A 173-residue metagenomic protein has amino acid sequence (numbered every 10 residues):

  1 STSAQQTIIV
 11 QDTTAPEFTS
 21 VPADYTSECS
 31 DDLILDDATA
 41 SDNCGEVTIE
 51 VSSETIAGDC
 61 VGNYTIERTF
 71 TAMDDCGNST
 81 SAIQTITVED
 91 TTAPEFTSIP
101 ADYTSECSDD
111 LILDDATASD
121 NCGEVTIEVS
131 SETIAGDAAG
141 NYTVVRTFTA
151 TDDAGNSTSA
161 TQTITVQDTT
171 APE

Functional and structural regions predicted by a protein language model:
S1-E173: Proline-threonine-serine-rich low-complexity tracts
